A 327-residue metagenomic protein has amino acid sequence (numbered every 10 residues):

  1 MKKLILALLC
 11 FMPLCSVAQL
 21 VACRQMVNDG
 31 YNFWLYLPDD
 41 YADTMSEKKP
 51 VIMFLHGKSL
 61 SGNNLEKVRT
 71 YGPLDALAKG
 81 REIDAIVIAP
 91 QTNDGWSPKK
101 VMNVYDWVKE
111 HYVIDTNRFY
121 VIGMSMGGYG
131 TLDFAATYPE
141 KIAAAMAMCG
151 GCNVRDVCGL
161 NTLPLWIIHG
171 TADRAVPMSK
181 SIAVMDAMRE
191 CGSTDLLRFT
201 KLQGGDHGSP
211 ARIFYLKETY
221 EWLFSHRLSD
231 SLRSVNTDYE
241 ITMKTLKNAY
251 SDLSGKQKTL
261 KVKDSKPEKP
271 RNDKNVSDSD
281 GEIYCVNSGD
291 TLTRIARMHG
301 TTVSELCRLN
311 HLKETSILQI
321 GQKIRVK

Functional and structural regions predicted by a protein language model:
S16-V51, Y129, F134, V184-D186 (+2 more regions): A domain-start/cap signature at the N-terminus of enzymes
D40-E47, W96-S125, P139: Gly/Ser-rich "nucleophile elbow"/oxyanion-hole loop immediately N-terminal to the catalytic nucleophile in hydrolases
K49-V51, L55-V104: Active-site machinery of serine-nucleophile hydrolases
E66-V68, P177-A187: Short alpha-helix in the alpha/beta-hydrolase fold that links the catalytic acid
G128-P139, A145: Short glycine-enriched nucleophile-adjacent loop and the immediately C-terminal alpha-helix near the catalytic center
W166-H169, D173: Short beta-strand/loop motif that positions the catalytic acidic residue of the alpha/beta-hydrolase fold
M188-S209: Catalytic histidine neighborhood in serine/cysteine hydrolases with alpha/beta-hydrolase-type architecture
G255-E305, Q319-V326: Primarily a LysM-type cell-wall glycan-binding module
